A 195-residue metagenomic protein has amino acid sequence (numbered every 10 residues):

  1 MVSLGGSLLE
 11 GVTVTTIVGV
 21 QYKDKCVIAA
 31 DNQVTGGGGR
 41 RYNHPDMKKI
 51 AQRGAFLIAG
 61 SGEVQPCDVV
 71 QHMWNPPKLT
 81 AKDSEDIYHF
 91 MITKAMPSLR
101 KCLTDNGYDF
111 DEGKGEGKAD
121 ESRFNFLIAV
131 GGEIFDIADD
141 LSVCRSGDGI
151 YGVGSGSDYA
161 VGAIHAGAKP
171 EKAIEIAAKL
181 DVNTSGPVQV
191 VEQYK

Functional and structural regions predicted by a protein language model:
L4, L8-K114, K118-A119, C144-K172 (+2 more regions): Conserved short S/T/G-enriched processing/targeting/catalytic segments and their helical context
A119-I150: Long, charge-patterned amphipathic alpha-helical coiled-coil/hairpin "stalk" segments used as oligomerization
V130-G132, N183-V188: Acidic/polar residues in short coil/turn loops that connect beta-strands within repeat-based beta-sheet scaffolds
K172-K179: Low-complexity, intrinsically disordered Gly/Pro/Thr-rich segments
